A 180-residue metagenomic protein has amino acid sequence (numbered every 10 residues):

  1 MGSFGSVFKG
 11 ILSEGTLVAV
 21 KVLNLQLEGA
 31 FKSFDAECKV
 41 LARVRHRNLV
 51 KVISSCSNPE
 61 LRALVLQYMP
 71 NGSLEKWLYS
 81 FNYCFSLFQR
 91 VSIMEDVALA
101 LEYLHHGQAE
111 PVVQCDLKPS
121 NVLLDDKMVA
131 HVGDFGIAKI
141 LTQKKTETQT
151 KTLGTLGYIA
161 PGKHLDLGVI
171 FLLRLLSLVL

Functional and structural regions predicted by a protein language model:
M1-L180: Conserved eukaryotic protein kinase-like
